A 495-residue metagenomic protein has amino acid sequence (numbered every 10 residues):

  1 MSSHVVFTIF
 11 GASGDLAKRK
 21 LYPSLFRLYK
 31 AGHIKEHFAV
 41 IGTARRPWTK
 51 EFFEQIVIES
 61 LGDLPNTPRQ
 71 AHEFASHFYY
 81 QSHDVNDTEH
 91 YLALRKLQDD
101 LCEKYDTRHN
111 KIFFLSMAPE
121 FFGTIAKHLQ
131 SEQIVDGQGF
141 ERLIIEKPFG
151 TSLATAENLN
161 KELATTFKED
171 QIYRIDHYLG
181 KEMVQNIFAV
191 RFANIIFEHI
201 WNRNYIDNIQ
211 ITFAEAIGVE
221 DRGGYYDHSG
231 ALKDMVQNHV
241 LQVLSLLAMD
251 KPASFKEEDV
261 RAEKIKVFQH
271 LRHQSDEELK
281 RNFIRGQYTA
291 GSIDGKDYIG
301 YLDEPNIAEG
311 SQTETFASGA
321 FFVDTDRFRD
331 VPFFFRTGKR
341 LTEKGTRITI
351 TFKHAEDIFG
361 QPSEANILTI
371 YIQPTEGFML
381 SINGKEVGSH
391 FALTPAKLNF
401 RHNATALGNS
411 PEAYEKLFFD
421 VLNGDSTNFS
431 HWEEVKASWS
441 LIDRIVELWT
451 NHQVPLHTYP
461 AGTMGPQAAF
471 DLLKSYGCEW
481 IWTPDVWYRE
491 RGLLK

Functional and structural regions predicted by a protein language model:
M1-I145, F149-K495: Secretory/organelle targeting and membrane-embedding segments
